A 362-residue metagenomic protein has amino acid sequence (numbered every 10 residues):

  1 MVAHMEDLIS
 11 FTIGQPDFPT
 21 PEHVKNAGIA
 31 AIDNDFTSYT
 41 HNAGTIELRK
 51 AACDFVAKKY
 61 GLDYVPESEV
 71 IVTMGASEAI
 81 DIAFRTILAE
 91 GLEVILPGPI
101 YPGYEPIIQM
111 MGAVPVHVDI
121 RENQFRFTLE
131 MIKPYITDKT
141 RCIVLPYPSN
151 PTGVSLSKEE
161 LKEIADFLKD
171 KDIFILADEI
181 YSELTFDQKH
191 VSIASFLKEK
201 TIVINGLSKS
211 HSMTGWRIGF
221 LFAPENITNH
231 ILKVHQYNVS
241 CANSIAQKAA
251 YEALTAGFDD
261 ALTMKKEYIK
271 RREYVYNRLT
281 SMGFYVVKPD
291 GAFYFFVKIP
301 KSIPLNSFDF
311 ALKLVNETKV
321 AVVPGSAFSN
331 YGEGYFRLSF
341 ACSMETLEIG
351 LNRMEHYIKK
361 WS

Functional and structural regions predicted by a protein language model:
M1-I9, Q15-A30, D63-S362: PLP-dependent class I/II
G14, N34-D35, G44, G153: Glycine-centered small-residue hotspots that permit tight backbone geometry or close packing
P19, I29, D33, S38-N42: Phosphate/diphosphate ligand-binding glycine-rich loop within oxidoreductases
Y39-T73: Conserved N-terminal alpha-helix of the aminotransferase class I/II PLP-enzyme fold
